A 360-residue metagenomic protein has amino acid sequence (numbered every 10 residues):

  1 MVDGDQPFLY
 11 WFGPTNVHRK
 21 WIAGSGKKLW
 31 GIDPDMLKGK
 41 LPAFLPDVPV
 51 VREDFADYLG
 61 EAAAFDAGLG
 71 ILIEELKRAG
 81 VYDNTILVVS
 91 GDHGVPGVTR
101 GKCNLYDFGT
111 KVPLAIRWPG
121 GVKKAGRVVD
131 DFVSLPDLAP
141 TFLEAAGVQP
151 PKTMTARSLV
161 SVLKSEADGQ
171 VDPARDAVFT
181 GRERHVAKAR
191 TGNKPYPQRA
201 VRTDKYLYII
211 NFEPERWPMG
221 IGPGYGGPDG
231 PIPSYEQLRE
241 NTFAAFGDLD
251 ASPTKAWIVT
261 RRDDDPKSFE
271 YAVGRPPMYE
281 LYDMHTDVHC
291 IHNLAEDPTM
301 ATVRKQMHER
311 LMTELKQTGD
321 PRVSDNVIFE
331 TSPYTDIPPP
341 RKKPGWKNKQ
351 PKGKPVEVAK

Functional and structural regions predicted by a protein language model:
V2-F55, H93-L105, G121-V122: Active-site His/acidic residue clusters
G4-Y10, V81-L87, A174-R175, D204-Y206: Loop/turn elements at helix/coil->beta-strand transitions in domains of secreted/extracellular proteins
A23-I32, E75-S134, M154-T155, V171-R175 (+4 more regions): Histidine-centered active-site microenvironments of extracellular/periplasmic hydrolases and transferases
L37-T85, V95, G121-V122, A145-A146: A long, amphipathic alpha-helix that forms part of the scaffold/cap immediately adjacent to metal-dependent active
V48-G60, G101, V122-F132, A145-K152 (+3 more regions): Active-site rim elements
G70, G120, D130-D168, T286: Non-catalytic, well-ordered alpha-helical segments in soluble enzyme domains
V95-P96, A146-E280: C-terminal cap/loop subdomain of S1 sulfatases and analogous C-terminal strand-loop tails that border
K111, A256-Y279, M284-K360: Long, internal low-complexity/basic segments
